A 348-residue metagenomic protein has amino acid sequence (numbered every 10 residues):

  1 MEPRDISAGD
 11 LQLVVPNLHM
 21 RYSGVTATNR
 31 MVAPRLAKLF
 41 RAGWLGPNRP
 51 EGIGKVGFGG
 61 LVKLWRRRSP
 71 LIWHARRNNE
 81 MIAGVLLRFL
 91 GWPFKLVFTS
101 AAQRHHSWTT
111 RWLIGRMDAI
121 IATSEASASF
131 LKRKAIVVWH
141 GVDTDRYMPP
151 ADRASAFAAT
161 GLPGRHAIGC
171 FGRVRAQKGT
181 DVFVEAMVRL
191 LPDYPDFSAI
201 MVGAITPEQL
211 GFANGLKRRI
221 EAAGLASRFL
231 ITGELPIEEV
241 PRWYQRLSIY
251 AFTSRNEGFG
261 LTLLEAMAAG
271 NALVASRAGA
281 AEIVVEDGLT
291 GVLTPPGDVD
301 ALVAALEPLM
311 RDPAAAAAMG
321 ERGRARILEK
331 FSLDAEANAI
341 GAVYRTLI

Functional and structural regions predicted by a protein language model:
I114-R153, L162-P163, C170: Donor nucleotide-sugar binding/catalytic pocket of nucleotide-sugar-dependent glycosyltransferases
A159-K178, V184-R189, I200: Conserved donor-binding/catalytic core segment of Leloir-type glycosyltransferases
A213-E234: Nucleotide-activated donor-binding/catalytic signature segment of Leloir-type glycosyltransferases, i.e., the conserved
E234-L235, R242-L247: Short alpha-helical donor nucleotide-sugar binding micro-motif in glycosyltransferases
R255: Aromatic "clamp/platform" in nucleotide-sugar-dependent glycosyltransferases that forms part of the donor/acceptor
A272-S276, V285: Short hydrophobic beta-strand element within catalytic cores of glycosyltransferases and related nucleotide-activated
D287-G288, V292-D300, P308-A314: Conserved acidic donor-binding segment of nucleotide-sugar-dependent glycosyltransferases
P308, A315-K330, E336-G341: A short, well-ordered alpha-helix in the C-terminal region of glycosyltransferases
